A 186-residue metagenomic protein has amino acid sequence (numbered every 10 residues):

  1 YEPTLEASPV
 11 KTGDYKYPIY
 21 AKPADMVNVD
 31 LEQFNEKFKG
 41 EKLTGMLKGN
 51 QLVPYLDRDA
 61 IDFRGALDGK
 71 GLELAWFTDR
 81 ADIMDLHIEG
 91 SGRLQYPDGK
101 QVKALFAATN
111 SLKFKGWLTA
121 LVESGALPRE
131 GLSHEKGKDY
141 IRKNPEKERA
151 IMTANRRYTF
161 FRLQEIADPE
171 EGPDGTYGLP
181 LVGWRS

Functional and structural regions predicted by a protein language model:
Y1-P169, G175: Secretory/export targeting leaders with adjacent low-complexity proregions
D174-R185: Short, structured beta-strand/loop micro-motifs enriched in basic residues and often containing a Trp
